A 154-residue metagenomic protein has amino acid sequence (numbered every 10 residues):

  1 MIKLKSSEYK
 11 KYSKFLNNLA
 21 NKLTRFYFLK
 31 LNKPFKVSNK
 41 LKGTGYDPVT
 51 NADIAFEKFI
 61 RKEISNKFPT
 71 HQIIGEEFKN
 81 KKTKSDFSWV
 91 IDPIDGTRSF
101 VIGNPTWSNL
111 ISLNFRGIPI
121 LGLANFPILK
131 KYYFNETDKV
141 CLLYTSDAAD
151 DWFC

Functional and structural regions predicted by a protein language model:
M1-I94: N-terminal subdomain of lithium-sensitive/metallo-dependent phosphomonoesterases centered on the IMPase/IPPase/PAP
T50, T97, T145: Ser/Thr-centric signal marking residues that sit in or immediately flank functional binding/regulatory motifs
A52, N125, A149: Single, functionally critical "micro-switch" positions that shape active/binding sites and transmembrane helices
F78, P127-I128, F153: Short, glycine/serine-rich, charged loops/turns that create anion-binding and catalytic segments at active sites
T83-V140: DPxDG-like acidic metal-binding loop motif
Y144-C154: Single conserved hydrophobic/aromatic residue that forms the stacking wall/gate of nucleotide- or nucleobase-binding
